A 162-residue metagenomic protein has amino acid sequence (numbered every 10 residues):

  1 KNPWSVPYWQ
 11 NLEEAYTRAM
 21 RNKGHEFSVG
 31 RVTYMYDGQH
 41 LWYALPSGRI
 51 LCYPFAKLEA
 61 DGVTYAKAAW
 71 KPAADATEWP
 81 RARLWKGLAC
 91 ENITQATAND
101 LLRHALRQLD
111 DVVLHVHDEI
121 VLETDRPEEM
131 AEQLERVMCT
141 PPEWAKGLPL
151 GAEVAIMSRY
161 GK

Functional and structural regions predicted by a protein language model:
K1-K162: Conserved catalytic core of nucleotide polymerization and phosphodiester-bond processing enzymes
